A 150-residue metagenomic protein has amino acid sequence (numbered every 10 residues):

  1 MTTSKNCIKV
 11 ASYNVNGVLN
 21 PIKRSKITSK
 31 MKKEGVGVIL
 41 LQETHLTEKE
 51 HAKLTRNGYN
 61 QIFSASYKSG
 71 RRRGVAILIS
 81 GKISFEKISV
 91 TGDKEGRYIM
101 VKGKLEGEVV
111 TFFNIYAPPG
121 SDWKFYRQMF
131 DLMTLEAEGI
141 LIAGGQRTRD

Functional and structural regions predicted by a protein language model:
M1-D150: A shared catalytic/ligand-binding motif for oxyanion handling
